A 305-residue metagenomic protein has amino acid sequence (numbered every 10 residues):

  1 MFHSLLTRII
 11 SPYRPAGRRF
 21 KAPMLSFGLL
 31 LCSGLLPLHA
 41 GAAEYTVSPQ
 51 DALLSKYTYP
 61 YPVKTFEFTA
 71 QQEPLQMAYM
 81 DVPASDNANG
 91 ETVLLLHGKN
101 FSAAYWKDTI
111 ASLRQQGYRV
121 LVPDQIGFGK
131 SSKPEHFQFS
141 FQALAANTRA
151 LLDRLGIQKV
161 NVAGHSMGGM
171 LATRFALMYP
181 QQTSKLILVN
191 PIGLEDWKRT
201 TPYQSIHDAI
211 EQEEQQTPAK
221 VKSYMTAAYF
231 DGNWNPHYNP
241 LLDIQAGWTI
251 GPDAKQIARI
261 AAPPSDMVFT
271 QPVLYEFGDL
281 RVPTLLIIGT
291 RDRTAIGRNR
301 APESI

Functional and structural regions predicted by a protein language model:
L53-V82: N-terminal cap/lid segment of alpha/beta-hydrolase-fold proteins
Q71, L75, V82-K130: Conserved HGGG/HGGXW glycine-rich cap/lid loop of the alpha/beta-hydrolase fold
A104, Q125-F141, W197: Glycine-rich "HGGG/HGxG" loop immediately N-terminal to the catalytic nucleophile of the alpha/beta-hydrolase
Q142-V160: Conserved acidic catalytic loop of the alpha/beta-hydrolase fold
G164, G168, A172: Gly/Ala-rich beta-loop-alpha elbow adjacent to hydrolase catalytic centers
T173, L177, L186-Q216: Flexible "cap/lid" loop of the alpha/beta hydrolase fold
Q216-E276: Conserved alpha/beta-hydrolase catalytic His-Asp/Glu region
R281-I305: Conserved loop-alpha-helix segment in the C-terminal half of the alpha/beta-hydrolase fold that carries the catalytic
